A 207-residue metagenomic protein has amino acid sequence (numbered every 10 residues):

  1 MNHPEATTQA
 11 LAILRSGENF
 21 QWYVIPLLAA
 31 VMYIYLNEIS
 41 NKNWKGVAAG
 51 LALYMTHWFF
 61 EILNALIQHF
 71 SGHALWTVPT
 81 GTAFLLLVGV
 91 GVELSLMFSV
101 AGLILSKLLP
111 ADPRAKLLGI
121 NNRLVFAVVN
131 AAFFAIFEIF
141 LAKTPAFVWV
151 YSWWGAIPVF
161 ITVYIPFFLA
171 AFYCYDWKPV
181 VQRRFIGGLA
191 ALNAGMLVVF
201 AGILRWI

Functional and structural regions predicted by a protein language model:
M1-I207: Aromatic-rich, lipid-facing transmembrane alpha helices and their immediate juxtamembrane interface loops in integral
